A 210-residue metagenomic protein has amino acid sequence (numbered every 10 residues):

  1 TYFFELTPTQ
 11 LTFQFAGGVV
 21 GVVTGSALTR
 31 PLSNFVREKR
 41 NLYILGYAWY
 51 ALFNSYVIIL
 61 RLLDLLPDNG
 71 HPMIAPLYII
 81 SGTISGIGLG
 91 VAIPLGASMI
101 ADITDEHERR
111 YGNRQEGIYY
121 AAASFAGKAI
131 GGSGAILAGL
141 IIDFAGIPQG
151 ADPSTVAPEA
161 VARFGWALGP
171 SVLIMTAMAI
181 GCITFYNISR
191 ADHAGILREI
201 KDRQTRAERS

Functional and structural regions predicted by a protein language model:
T1-S210: Membrane-embedded alpha-helical bundles of multi-pass transporters/translocases, especially carrier/permease families
